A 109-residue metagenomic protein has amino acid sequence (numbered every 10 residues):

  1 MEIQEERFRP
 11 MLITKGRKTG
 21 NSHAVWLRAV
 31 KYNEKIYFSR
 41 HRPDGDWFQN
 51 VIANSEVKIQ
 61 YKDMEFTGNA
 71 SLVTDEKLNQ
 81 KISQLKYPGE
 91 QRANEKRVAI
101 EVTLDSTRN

Functional and structural regions predicted by a protein language model:
M1-M11, K77: Extreme N-terminal tail/first-helix region
E2-I3, I36-Q49: Covalent nucleotidyltransferase core used to form phosphodiester bonds in nucleic acids
E5-R7, G20-S22, N50-I52, E95: Short solvent-exposed loop/turn micro-motifs enriched in small/polar/acidic residues
R7-H41: Short beta-strand segments
P43-R108: Short, structured beta-strand-loop surface elements
